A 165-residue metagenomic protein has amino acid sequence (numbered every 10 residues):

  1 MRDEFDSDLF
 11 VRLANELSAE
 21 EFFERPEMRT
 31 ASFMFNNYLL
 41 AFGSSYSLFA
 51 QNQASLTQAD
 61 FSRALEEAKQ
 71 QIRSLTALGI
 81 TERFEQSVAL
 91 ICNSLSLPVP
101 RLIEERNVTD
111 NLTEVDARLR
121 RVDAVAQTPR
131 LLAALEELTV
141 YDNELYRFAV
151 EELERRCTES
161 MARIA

Functional and structural regions predicted by a protein language model:
M1-E105, R121: PAPS-dependent sulfotransferase catalytic domain
A50-L56, E66-E67, N93, P100-I164: PAPS-dependent sulfotransferase catalytic core
